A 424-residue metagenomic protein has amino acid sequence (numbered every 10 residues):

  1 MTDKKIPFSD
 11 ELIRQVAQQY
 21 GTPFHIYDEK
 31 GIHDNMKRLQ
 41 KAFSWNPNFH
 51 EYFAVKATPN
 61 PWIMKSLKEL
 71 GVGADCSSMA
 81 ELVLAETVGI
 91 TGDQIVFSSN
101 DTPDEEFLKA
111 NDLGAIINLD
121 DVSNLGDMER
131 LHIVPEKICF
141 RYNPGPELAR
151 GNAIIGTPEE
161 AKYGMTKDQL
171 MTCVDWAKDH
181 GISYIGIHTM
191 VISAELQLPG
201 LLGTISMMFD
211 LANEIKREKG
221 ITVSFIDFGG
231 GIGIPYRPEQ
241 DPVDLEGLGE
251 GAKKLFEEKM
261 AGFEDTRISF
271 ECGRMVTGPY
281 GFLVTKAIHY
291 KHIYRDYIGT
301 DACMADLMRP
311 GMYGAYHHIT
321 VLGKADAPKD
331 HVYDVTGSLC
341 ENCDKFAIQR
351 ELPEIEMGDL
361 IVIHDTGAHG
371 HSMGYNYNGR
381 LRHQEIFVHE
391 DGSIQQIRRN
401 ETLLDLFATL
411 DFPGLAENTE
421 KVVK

Functional and structural regions predicted by a protein language model:
M1-I117, V122-E136, D175-S183, R217 (+2 more regions): A charged N-terminal "starter" segment
I32, K56, S78, A110 (+6 more regions): Conserved, mostly hydrophobic/aromatic
A57-P59, A80, D101-P103, D121-S123 (+6 more regions): Active-site-proximal loop/turn and secondary-structure-junction residues that shape catalytic pockets, frequently
M64, T87, F107-K109, M128-L131 (+6 more regions): Short acidic, glycine/serine/threonine-rich loops at helix termini
G73, V96, I116-N118, C139-R141 (+8 more regions): Structured core elements
P135-E147: Glycine-rich, aromatic-flanked loop segments that form ligand/cofactor-binding clefts across common enzyme folds
P144-K291: Active-site loop/helix belt of alpha/beta enzymes
F263-K424: Charged (often Lys/Glu-rich) extended helix/loop segments that serve as interaction or gating elements
